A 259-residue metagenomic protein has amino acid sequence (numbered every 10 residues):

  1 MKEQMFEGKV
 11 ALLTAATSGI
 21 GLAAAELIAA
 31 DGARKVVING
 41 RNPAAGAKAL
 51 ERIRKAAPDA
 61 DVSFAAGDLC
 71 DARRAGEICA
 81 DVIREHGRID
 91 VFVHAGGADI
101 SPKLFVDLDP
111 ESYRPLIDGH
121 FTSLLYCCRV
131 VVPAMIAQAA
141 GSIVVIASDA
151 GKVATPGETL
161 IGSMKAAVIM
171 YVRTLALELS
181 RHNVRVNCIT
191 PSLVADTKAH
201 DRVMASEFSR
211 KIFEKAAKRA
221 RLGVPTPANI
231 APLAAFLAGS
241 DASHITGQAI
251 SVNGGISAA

Functional and structural regions predicted by a protein language model:
M5, V224-V252, S257: C-terminal substrate-recognition "lid" of short-chain dehydrogenase/reductases
T17-G19, N42: Conserved glycine-rich cofactor-binding loop
A33-A49: Conserved glycine-rich Rossmann-like NAD(P)H-binding loop of the short-chain dehydrogenase/reductase
V106-L125, A140, V144, I161 (+1 more regions): Catalytic Tyr-X3-Lys loop
C128, M164, V172: Active-site helix of classical SDR
S148: Residue(s) in the substrate-gating loop at a strand-loop-helix junction that position the organic substrate next
S180, R185, I245-G247: Short, small/polar-rich loop/turn modules that mediate ligand/substrate recognition or access, typified
R181, V194-R219: A glycine/serine/threonine-rich, flexible loop-to-helix segment that serves as the NAD(P) cofactor-binding "lid"
